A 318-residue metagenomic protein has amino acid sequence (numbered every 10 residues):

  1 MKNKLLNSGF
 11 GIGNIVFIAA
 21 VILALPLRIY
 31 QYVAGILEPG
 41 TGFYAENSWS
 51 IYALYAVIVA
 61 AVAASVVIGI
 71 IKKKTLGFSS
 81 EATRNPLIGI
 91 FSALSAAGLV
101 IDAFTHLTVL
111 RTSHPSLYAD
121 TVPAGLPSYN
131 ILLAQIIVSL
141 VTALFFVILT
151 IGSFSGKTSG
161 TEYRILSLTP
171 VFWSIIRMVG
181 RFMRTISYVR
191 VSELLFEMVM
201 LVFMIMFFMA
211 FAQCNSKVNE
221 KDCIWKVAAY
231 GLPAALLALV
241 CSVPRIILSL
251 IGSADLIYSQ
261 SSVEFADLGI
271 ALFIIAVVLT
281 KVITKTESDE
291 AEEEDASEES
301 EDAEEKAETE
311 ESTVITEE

Functional and structural regions predicted by a protein language model:
M1-L133: N-terminal topogenic module of multi-pass integral membrane proteins
G13-Y32, L54-V57, A63-V66, L194-E304: C-terminal transmembrane-bundle signature of multipass membrane proteins, characterized by strong activation on
V16-A24, I88-T105, L133-L149, R164-R181 (+2 more regions): Alpha-helical transmembrane segments of multi-pass integral membrane proteins
Y30-A53, F104-I137, S155-E162, V179-V199 (+2 more regions): Membrane-helix interface and helix-disruption motif detector
V59-G77, L144-S153, I205-C214: Canonical alpha-helical transmembrane segments
K74-R84, G152-R164, N215-W225: Membrane-interface helix-boundary motifs at transmembrane edges
V141-F154, F273-T284: Alpha-helical transmembrane segments and their immediate juxtamembrane interface regions
S300-E318: Long, low-complexity, intrinsically disordered segments
